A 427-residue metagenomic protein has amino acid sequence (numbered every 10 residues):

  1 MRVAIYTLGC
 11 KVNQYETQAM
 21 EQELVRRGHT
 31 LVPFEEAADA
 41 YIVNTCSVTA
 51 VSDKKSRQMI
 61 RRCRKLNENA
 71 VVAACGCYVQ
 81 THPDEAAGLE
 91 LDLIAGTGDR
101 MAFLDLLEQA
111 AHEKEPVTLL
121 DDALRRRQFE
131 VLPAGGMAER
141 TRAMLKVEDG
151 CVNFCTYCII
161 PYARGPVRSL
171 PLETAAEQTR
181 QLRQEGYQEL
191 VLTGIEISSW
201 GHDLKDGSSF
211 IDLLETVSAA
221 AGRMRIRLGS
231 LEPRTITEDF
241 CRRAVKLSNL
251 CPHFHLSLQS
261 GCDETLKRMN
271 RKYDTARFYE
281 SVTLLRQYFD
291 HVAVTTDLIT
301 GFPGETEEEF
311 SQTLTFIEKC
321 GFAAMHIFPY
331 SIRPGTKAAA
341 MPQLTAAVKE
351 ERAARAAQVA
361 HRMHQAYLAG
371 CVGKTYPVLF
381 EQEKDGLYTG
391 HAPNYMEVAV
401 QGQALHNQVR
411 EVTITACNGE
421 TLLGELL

Functional and structural regions predicted by a protein language model:
M1-W200, S209, D239, A244 (+8 more regions): Proteins enriched for Cys/Gly/acidic motifs involved in redox and nucleic-acid/cofactor modification
R2, N67-E68, A220-R227: Short, surface-exposed connector motifs at secondary-structure boundaries
A73-A74, I226-G229: Short catalytic-loop micro-motif centered on adjacent basic/acidic residues
P83, G194-L204, T235-D239, L258-M269 (+5 more regions): Flexible glycine/acidic-rich beta-alpha junction loops that bind and position SAM and/or redox cofactors in anaerobic
A175, L192, L228, L256 (+5 more regions): Conserved, mostly hydrophobic/aromatic
Q184, I211-D212, T216-I226, T237-T296: Radical SAM/AdoMet-radical enzyme domain recognition
E309-T315: Short, acidic/polar
A339-L427: Terminal RNA-binding accessory module
